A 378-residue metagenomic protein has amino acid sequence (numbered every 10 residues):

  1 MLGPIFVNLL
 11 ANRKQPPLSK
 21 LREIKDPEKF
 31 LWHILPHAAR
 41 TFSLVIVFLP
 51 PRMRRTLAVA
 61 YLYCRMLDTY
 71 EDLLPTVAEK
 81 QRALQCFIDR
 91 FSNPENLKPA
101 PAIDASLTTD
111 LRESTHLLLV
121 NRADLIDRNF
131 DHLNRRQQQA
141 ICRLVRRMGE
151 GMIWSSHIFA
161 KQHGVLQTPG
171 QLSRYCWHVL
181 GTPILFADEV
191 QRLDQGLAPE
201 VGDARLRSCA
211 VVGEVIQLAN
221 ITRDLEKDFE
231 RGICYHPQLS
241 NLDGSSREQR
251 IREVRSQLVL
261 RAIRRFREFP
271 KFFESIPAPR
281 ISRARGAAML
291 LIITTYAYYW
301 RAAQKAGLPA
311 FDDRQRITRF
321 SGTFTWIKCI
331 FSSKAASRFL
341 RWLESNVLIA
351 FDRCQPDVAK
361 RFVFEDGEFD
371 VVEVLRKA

Functional and structural regions predicted by a protein language model:
M1-I216, T222-A378: Catalytic cores of Mg2+-dependent Asp-rich isoprenoid enzymes
